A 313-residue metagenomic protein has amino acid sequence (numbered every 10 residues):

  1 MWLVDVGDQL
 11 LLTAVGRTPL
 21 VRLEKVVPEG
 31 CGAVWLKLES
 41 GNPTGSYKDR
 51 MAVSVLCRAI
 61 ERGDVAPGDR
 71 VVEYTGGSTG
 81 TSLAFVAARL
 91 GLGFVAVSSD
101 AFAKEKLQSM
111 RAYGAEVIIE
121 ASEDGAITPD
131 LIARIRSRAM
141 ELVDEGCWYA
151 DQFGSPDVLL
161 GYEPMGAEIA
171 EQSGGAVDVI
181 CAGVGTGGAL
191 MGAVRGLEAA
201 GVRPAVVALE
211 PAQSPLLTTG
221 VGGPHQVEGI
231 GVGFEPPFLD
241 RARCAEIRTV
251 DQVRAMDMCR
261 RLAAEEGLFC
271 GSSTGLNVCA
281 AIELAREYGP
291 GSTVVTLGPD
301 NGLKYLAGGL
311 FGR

Functional and structural regions predicted by a protein language model:
M1-R313: PLP-dependent amino-acid enzyme catalytic core
